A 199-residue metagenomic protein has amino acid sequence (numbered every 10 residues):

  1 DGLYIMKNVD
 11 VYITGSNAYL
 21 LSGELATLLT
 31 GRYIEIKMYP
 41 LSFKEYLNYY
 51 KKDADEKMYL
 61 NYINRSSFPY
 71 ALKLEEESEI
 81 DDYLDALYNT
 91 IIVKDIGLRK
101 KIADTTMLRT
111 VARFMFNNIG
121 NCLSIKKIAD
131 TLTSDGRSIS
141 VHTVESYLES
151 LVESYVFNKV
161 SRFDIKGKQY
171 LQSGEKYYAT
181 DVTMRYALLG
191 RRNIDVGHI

Functional and structural regions predicted by a protein language model:
D1-I13, N17-A18, A26-L28: Conserved catalytic/switch belt of AAA+ P-loop NTPases
M6, T30-Y33, Q172: Short connector loops at helix/strand junctions that flank enzyme active sites, especially segments positioning acidic
Y12, I34-I36, Y178: Hydrophobic/aromatic beta-strand patches that form the interior of the parallel beta-sheet core in alpha/beta enzyme
T14, M38, V160-R162: Conserved beta-strand termini and adjacent loop/short-helix elements that scaffold enzyme active sites in alpha/beta
S16-A18, S22-C122: Interdomain motor-coupling "hinge/lid" segment immediately C-terminal to the ATP-binding subdomain of NTP-driven enzymes
E77, D81-I199: Accessory nucleic acid-recognition modules appended to NTPase machines
